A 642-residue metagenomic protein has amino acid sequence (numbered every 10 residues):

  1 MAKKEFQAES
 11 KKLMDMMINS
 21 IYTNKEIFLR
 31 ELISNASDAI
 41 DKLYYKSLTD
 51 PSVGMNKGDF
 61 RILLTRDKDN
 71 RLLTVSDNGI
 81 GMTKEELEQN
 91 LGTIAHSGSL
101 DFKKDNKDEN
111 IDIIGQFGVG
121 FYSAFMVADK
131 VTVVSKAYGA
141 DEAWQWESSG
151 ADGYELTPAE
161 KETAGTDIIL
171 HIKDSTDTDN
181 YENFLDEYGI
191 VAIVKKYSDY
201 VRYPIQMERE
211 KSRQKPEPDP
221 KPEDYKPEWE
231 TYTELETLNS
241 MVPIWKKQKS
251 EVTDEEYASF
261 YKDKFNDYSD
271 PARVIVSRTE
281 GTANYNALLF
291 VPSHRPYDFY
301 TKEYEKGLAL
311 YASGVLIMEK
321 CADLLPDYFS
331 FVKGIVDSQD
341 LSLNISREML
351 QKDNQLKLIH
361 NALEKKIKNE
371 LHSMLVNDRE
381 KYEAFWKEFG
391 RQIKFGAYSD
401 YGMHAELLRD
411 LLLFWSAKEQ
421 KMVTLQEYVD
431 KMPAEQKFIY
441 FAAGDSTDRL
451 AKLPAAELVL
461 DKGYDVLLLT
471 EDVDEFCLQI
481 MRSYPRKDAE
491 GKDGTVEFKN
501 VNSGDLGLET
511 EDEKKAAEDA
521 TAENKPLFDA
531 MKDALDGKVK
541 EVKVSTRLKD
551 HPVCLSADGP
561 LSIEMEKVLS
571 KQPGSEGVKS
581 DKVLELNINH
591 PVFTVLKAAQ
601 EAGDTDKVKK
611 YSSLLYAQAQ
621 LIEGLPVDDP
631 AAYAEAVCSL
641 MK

Functional and structural regions predicted by a protein language model:
M1-F184, A192, K215: GHKL (Bergerat-fold) ATPase N-terminal catalytic module, capturing the glycine-rich phosphate-binding loop and acidic
I113, V131-G153, K173-N183, Y188-K642: GHKL/Bergerat-fold ATPase module in large chromosome/replication-associated machines
